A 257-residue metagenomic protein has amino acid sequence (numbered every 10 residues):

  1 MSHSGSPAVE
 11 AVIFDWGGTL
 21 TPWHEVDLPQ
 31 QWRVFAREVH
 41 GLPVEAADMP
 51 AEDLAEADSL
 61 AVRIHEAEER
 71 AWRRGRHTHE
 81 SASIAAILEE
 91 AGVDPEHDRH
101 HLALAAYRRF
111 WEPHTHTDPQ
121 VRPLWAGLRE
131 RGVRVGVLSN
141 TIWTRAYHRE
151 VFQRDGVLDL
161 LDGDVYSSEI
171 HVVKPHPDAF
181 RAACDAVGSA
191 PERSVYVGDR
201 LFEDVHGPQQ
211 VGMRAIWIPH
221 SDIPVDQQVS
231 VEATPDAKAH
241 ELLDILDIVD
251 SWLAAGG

Functional and structural regions predicted by a protein language model:
M1-F14, G41, R122, A126-R129 (+1 more regions): Asp-based, Mg2+/Mn2+-dependent phosphohydrolase catalytic module
G5-R131, R145-A146: N-terminal helical cap/lid subdomain that shapes the substrate entry/recognition surface in HAD-like hydrolases
